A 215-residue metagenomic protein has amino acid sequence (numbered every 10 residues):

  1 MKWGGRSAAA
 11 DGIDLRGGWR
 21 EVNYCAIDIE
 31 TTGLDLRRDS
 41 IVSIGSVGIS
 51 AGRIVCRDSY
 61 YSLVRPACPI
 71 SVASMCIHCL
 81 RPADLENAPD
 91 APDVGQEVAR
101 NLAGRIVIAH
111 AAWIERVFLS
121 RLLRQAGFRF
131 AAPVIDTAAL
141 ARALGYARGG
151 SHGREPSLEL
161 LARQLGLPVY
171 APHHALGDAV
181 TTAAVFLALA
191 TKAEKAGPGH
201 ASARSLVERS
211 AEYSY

Functional and structural regions predicted by a protein language model:
M1-L15, Q164, A184-Y215: Acidic two-metal-ion nuclease catalytic site recognized across multiple nuclease folds, prominently DnaQ/RNase D-T
K2-A132, E155-H173, S214-Y215: Conserved non-catalytic scaffold segment of RNase H-like nuclease domains
D90, A138, G177: Positions that flank functional sites
R105-V107, G153-E155, A188-A196: Short, structured secondary-structure boundary patches
I135-G153: Short alpha-helix plus adjacent loop in nuclease-associated cores
G145-G149, V169-A175: Short, glycine/charged-rich beta-strand-loop motifs at protein surfaces that mediate ligand recognition and catalysis
H174-V185: Acidic, divalent-metal-coordinating active-site segment for phosphoryl/phosphodiester hydrolysis, typified by short
